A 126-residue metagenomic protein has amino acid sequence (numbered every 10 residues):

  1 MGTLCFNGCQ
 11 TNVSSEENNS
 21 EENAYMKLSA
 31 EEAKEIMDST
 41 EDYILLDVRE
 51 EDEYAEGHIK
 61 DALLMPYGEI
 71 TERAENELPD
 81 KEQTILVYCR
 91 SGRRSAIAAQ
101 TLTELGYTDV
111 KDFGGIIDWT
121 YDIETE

Functional and structural regions predicted by a protein language model:
M1-I36, Y43, D52-T84, R90-E126: Rhodanese-like catalytic fold shared by cysteine-dependent sulfurtransferases and DSP/PTP-type phosphatases
R49: Active-site beta-alpha turn of Rossmann-fold NAD(P)-dependent dehydrogenases/reductases
